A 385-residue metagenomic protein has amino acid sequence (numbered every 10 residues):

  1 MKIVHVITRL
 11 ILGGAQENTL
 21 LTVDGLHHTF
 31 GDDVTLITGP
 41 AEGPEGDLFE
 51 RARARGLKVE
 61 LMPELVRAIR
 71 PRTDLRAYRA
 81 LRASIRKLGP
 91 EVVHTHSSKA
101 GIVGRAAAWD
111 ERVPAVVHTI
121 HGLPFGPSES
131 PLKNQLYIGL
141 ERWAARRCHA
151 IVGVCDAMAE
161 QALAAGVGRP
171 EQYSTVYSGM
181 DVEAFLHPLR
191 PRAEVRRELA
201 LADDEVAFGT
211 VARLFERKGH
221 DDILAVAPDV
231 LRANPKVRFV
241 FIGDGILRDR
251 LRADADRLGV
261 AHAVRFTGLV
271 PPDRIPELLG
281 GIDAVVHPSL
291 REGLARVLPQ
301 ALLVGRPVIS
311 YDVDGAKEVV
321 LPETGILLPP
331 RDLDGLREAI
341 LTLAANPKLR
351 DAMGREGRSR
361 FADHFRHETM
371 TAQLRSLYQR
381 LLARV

Functional and structural regions predicted by a protein language model:
H5-G13, E17-T73, I246: N-terminal strand-loop element at the rim of the active site of nucleotide-sugar-dependent glycosyltransferases
Q16-D24, V206, T210-D229, I246-R252 (+1 more regions): A conserved mid-protein helix/loop that constitutes part of the nucleotide-sugar donor-binding site
I85, L269-V270, E277-I282: Short alpha-helical donor nucleotide-sugar binding micro-motif in glycosyltransferases
R147-Y173, M180-A184: A short, active-site helix/loop in glycosyltransferases that binds the activated sugar's phosphate group
L290: Aromatic "clamp/platform" in nucleotide-sugar-dependent glycosyltransferases that forms part of the donor/acceptor
P307-S310: Short hydrophobic beta-strand element within catalytic cores of glycosyltransferases and related nucleotide-activated
P322, I326-L333, T342-P347: Conserved acidic donor-binding segment of nucleotide-sugar-dependent glycosyltransferases
G335, T342, L349-H364, M370-S376: A short, well-ordered alpha-helix in the C-terminal region of glycosyltransferases
